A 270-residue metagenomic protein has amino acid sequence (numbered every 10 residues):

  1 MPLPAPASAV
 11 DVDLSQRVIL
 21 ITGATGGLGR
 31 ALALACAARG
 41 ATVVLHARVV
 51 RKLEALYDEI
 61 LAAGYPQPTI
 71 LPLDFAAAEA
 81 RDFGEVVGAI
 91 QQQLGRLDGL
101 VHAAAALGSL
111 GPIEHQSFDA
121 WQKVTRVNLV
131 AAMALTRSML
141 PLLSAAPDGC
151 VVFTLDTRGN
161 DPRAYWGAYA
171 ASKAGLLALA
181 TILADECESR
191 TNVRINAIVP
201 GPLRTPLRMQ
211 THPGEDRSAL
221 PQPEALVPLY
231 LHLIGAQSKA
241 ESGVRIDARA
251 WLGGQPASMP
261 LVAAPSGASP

Functional and structural regions predicted by a protein language model:
V18, T25-G26: Conserved glycine-rich cofactor-binding loop
A41-L56: Conserved glycine-rich Rossmann-like NAD(P)H-binding loop of the short-chain dehydrogenase/reductase
A63-E79: Rossmann-fold cofactor-recognition segment
F75, A103-L110: Conserved NAD(P)H cofactor-binding loop of Rossmann-fold oxidoreductase domains
V86, G111-I113, A120-Q122: Substrate-binding pocket helix/loop in short-chain dehydrogenase/reductase
S144, D148-S189, P202: Catalytic loop of short-chain dehydrogenase/reductase
V193, A197-I198, T205, P213-A263: C-terminal helical subdomain
